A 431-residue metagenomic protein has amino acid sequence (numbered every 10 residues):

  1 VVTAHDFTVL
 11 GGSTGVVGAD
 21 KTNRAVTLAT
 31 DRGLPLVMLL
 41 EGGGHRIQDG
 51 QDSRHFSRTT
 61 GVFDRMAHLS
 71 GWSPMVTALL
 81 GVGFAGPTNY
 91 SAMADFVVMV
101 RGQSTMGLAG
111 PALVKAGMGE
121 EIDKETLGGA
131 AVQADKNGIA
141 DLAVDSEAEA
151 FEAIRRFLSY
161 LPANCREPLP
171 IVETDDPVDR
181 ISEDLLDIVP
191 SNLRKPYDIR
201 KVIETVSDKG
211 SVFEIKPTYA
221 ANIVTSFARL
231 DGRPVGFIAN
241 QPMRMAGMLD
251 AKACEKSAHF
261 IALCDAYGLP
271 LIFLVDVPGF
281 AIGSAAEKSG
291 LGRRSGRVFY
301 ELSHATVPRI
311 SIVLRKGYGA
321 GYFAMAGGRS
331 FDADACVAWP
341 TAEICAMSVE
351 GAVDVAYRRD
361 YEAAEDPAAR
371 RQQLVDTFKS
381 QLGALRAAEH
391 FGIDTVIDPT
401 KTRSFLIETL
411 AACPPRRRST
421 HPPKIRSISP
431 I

Functional and structural regions predicted by a protein language model:
V1-I431: Ligand-binding clefts of soluble mixed alpha/beta catalytic domains
